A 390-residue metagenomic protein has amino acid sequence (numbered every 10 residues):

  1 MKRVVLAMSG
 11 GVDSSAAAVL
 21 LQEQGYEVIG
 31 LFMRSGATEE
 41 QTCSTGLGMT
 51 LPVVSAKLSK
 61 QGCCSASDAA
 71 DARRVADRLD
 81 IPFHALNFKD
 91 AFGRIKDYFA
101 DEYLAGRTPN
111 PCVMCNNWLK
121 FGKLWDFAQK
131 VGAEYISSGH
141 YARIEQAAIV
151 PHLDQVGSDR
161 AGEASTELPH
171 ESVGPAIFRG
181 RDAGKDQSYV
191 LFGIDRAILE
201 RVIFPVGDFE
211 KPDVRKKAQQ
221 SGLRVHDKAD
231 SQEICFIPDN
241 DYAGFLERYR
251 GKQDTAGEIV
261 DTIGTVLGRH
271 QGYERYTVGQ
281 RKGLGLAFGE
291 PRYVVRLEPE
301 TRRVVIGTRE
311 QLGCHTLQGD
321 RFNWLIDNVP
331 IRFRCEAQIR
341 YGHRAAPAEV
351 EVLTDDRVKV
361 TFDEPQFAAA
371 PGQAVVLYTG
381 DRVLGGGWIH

Functional and structural regions predicted by a protein language model:
M1-V150, D154, D159-F192, I203 (+1 more regions): ATP-dependent adenylation/nucleotidyltransferase module used to activate substrates
S137-R143, A148-I149, G162, T166-H390: AMP-forming adenylation/ATP pyrophosphatase catalytic core
